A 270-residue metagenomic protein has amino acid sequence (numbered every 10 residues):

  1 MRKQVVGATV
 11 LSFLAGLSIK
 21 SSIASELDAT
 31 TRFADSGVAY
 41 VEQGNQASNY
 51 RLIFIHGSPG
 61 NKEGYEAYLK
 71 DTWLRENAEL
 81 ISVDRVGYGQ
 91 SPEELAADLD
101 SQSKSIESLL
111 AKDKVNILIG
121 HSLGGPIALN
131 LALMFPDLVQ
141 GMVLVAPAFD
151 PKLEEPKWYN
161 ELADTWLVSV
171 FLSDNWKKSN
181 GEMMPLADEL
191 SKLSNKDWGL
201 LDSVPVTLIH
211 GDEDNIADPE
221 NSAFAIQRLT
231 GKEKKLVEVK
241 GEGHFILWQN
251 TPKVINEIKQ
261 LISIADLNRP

Functional and structural regions predicted by a protein language model:
G44-G89: Conserved HGGG/HGGXW glycine-rich cap/lid loop of the alpha/beta-hydrolase fold
S82-I117: Active-site loop/oxyanion-hole signature of alpha/beta-hydrolase fold enzymes
P126-L133, M142-S169: Flexible "cap/lid" loop of the alpha/beta hydrolase fold
G181-W198: Active-site nucleophile elbow and catalytic-triad environment of alpha/beta-hydrolase enzymes
D202, L208-H210: Short beta-strand/loop motif that positions the catalytic acidic residue of the alpha/beta-hydrolase fold
E213-A217, H244-F245: Acidic catalytic loop of the alpha/beta-hydrolase fold
D218-Q227: Short alpha-helix in the alpha/beta-hydrolase fold that links the catalytic acid
E242-T251: Catalytic histidine-centered segment of alpha/beta-hydrolase-like enzymes
